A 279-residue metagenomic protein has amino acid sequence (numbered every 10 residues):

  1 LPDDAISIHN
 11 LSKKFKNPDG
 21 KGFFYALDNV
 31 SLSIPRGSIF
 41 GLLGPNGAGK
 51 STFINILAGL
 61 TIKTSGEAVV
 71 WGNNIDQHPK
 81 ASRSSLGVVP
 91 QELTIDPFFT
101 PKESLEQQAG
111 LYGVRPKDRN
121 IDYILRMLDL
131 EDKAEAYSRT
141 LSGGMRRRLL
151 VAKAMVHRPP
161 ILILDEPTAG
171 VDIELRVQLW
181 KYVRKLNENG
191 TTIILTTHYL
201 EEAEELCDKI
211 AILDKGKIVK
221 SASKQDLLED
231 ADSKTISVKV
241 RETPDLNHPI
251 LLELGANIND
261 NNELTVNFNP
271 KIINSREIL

Functional and structural regions predicted by a protein language model:
P45-G49: Walker A (P-loop) phosphate-binding loop of ABC-type ATPase nucleotide-binding domains
G66-N74, A81-S82: Conserved ABC transporter NBD signature motif
E106, G110-K133: Conserved ABC ATPase "signature" region
Y137-L141: Conserved ABC ATPase signature
R158: Conserved catalytic motifs of ABC-family nucleotide-binding domains
L162-D165: Catalytic Walker B motif of ABC-type/P-loop ATPase nucleotide-binding domains
W180-N269: ABC transporter nucleotide-binding domain
